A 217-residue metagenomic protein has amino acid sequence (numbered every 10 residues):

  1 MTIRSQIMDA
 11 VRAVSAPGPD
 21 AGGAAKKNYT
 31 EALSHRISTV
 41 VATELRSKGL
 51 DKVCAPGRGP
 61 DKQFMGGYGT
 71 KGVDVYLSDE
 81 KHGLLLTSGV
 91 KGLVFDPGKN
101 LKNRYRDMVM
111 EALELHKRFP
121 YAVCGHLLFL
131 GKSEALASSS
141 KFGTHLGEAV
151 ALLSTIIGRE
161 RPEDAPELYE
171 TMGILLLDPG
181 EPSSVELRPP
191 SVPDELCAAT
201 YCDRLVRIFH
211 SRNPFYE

Functional and structural regions predicted by a protein language model:
I3-P60: Acidic-basic catalytic patches of nuclease active cores, encompassing PD-(D/E)XK and other metal-cofactor nuclease
T30-S38, Y68, N100, R104 (+1 more regions): Phosphate/oxyanion-binding active-site loops and adjacent basic polyanion-contact surfaces
R58-D74: Charged, often glycine-rich, active-site loop that binds/positions anionic groups
R58-K62, L130-A135, D178-E181: Short, internal active-site loops enriched in acidic
G72-S78, A112: Short, charged beta->alpha transition segments
Y76-T87: Active-site beta-strand-loop-beta-strand hairpin of nuclease catalytic cores that positions key catalytic residues
K91-L146: Catalytic cores of nucleic-acid endonucleases
G143-E217: Non-catalytic C-terminal interaction segments of nucleic acid-processing enzymes
